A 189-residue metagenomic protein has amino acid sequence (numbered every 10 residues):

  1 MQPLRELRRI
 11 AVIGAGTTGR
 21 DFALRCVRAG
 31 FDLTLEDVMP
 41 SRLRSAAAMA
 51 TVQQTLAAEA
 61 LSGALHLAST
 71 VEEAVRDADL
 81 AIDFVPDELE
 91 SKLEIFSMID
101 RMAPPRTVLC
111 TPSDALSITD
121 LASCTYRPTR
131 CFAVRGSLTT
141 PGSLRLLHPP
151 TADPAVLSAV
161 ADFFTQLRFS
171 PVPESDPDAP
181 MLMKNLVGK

Functional and structural regions predicted by a protein language model:
M1-Q53: NAD(P)+-binding Rossmann beta1-loop-alpha1 motif at the extreme N-terminus of oxidoreductases
R5, S69, R76, Y126-T129: Structured loop/turn residues at beta-strand edges in well-structured enzyme cores
I10, R28, L61-D83, A159-F169 (+1 more regions): Amphipathic alpha-helical segments at domain termini/boundaries
G19-D21, E90-E94, L116-I118: Short glycine/serine/threonine-rich phosphate/pyrophosphate-binding segments that cradle anionic phosphate groups
L24-V27, V75, D100, A122: A structural alpha-helix within SAM-dependent methyltransferase catalytic domains
T34, A50-V52, T151, S170-P173 (+1 more regions): Structural/interface elements that position substrates and couple domains in central-metabolism enzymes
V38-S41, T55-L109: Rossmann-like NAD(P)-binding element
V108-D176, P180: Rossmann-fold dinucleotide-binding core
